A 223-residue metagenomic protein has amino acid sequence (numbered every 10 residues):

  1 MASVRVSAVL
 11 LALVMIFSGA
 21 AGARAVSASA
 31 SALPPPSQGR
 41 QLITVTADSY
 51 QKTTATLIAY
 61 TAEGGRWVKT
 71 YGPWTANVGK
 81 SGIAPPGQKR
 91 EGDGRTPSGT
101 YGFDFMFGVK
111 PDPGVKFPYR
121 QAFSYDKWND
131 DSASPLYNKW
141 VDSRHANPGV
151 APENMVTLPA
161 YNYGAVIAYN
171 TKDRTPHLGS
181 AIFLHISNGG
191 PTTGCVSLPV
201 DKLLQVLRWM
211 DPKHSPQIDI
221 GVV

Functional and structural regions predicted by a protein language model:
M1-A25: Secretory targeting and sorting signals
A25-T192, L203-V223: Cell wall/extracellular polymer interaction/catalysis modules
T192-L198: Active-site nucleophilic cysteine motif
